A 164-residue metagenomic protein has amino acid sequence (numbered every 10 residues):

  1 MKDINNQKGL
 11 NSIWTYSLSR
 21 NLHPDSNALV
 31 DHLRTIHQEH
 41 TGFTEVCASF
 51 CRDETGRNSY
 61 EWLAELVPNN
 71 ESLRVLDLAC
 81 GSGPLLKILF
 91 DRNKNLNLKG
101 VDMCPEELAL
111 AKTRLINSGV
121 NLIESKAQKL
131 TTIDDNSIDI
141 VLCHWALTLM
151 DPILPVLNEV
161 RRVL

Functional and structural regions predicted by a protein language model:
K2-N69, P84-I88, E107: Conserved class I S-adenosyl-L-methionine
L76-L78, S82-K129: Class I SAM-dependent methyltransferase SAM/SAH-binding core
K129-D135: Short conserved loop adjoining the S-adenosyl-L-methionine
L142: A conserved beta-strand element that flanks and buttresses the S-adenosyl-L-methionine
W145-A146: Short catalytic micro-motifs in class I SAM-dependent methyltransferases
L154-L164: A short glycine-rich, Lys/Arg-flanked "PGG" loop and its adjoining helix->strand segment in the class I
